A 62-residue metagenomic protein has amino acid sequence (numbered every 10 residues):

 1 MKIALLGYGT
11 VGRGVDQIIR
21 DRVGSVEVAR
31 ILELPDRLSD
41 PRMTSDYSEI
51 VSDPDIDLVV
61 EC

Functional and structural regions predicted by a protein language model:
I3-L5, E61: Hydrophobic Val/Ile/Leu positions in short beta-strands of Rossmann-like dinucleotide-binding domains
Y8: Glycine-rich Rossmann-fold phosphate-binding loop(s) that bind the pyrophosphate of adenine dinucleotide cofactors
G12-R13: N-terminal Rossmann-fold NAD(P) dinucleotide-binding loop
D21-P41: NAD(P)-binding Rossmann-fold cofactor-contacting core
D36, S48-C62: Rossmann-like NAD(P)-binding element
R42-Y47: Short acidic-hydrophobic, aromatic-tinged amphipathic segments that line or gate anion-handling sites
